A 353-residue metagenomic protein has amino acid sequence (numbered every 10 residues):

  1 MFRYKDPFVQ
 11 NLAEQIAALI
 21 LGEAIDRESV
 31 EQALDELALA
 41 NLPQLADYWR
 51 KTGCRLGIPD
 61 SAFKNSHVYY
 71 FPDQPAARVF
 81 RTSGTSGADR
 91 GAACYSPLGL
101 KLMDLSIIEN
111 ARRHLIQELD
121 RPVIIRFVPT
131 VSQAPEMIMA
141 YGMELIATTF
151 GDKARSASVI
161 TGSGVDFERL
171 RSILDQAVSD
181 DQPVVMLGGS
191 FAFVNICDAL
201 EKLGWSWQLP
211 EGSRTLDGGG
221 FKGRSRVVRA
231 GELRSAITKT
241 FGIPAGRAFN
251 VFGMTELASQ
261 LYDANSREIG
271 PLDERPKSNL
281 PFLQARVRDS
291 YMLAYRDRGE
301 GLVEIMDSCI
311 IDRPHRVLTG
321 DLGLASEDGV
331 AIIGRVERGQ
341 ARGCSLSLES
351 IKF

Functional and structural regions predicted by a protein language model:
M1-L37, R121-P122, E136, L145-F353: Active-site glycine/GP-rich loop and adjacent strand/helix microenvironment that borders small-molecule binding pockets
M1-Y4, E23, R55-V68, Y95-L100 (+2 more regions): Short, mixed-charge, low-aromatic patches
E36-R81, G87-Y95, M103, E109-Q117: Active-site diphosphate/adenylate-binding microenvironment
R50, L98, K239: Short polybasic/polar patches that bind polyanions
G87-P97, D120-V131, A154-V159, Y295-R296: Short acidic, glycine/Ser/Thr-rich loop/turn "cap" segments at secondary-structure junctions
A92-K101, M139-E144: "Short basic amphipathic alpha-helical interaction patches in structured regions
G99-I107, P135, D166: Phosphate/oxyanion-binding active-site loops and adjacent basic polyanion-contact surfaces
R112-T148: Conserved AMP-binding loop of ANL adenylate-forming enzymes
